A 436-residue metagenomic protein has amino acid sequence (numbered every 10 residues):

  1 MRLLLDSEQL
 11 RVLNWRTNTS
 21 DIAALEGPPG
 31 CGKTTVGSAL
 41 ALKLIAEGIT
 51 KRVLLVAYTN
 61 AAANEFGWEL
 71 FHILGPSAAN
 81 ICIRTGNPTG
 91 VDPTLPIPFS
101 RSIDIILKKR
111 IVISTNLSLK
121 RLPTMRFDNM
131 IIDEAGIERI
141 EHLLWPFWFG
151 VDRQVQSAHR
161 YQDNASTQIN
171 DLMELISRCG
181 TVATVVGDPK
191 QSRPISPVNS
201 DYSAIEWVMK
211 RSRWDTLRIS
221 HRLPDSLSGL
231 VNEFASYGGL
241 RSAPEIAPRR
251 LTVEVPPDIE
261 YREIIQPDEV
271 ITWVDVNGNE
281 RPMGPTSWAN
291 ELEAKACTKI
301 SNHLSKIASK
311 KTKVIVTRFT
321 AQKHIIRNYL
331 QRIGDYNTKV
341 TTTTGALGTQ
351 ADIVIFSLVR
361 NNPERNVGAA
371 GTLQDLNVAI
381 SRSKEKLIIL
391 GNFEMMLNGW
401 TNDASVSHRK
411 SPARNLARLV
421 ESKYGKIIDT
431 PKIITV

Functional and structural regions predicted by a protein language model:
R2-D21, V36: N-terminal pre-P-loop "Q-motif" helix
T19-L40: Walker A/P-loop
A23-G27, V53-L54, D215: Conserved beta-strand position immediately N-terminal to the Walker
T34-G48, E69: Walker A/P-loop NTP-binding motif
E47-K51, Y58-A61, L117-V436: Conserved helicase motor core of SF1/SF2 NTP-dependent helicases
E65-I73: Short amphipathic alpha-helical segment within the helicase RecA-like ATPase core that mediates nucleic-acid
H72-R121: Inter-Walker segment of RecA-like/P-loop motor cores
